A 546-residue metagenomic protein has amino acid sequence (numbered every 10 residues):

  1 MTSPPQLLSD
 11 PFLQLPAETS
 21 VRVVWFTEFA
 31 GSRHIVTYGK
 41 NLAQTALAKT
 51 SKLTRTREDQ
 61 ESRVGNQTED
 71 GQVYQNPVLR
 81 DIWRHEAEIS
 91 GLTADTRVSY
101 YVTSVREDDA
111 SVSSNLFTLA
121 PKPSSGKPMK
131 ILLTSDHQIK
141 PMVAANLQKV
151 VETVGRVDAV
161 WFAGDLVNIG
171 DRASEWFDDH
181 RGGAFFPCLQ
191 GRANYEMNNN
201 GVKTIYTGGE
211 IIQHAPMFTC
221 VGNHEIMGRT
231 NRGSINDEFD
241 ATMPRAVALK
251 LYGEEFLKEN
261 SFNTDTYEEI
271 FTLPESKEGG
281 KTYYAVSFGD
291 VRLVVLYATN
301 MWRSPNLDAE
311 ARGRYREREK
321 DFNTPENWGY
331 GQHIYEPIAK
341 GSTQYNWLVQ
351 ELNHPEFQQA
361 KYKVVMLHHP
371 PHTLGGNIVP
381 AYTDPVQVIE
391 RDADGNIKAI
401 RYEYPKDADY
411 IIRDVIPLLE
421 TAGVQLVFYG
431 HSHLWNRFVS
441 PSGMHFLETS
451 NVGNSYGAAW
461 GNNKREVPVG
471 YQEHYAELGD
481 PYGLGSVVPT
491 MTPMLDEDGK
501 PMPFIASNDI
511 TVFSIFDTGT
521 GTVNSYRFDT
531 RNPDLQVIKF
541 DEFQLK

Functional and structural regions predicted by a protein language model:
M1-I35, K40-A46, S51-G65, Y74 (+5 more regions): Metal-dependent phosphoesterase/phosphodiesterase active-site architecture
T2, L119-G126, Y206-I211, Y284-V286: Short boundary motifs at domain starts and secondary-structure transition points
P4-L8, L15-S20, T27-G31, L42-R63 (+3 more regions): N-terminal active-site segment of His-dependent metallophosphoesterases
I89-T93: Short, flexible loop/turn segments at beta-strand junctions in immunoglobulin-like and fibronectin type III
K127, M142-L147, A163, R181-C188 (+5 more regions): Stable alpha-helical elements in mature extracytoplasmic
K130, D158-A159, H214-T219, K361-Y362 (+2 more regions): Proline-centered loop/turn at the N-terminus of a beta-strand
D136, G164-D165, G222, H368 (+1 more regions): Active-site glycine-centered loops adjacent to acidic/histidine catalytic or metal-binding residues that shape
A145-T230: Core catalytic region of metal-dependent phosphoesterases/phosphodiesterases, especially metallo-beta-lactamase-like
